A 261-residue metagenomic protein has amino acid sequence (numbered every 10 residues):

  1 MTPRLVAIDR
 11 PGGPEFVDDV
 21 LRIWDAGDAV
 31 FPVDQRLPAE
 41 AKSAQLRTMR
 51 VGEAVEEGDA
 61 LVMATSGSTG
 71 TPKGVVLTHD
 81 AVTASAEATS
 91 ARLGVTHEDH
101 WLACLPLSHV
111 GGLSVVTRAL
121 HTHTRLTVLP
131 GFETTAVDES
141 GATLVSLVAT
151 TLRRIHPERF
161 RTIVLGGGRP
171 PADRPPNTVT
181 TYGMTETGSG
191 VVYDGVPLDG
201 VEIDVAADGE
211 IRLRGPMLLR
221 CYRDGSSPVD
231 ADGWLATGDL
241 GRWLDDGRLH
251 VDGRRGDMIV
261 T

Functional and structural regions predicted by a protein language model:
M1-L37, A103-P106: Conserved AMP-binding/adenylate-forming
T2-L5, A39-A60, S85-A86: Flexible, low-complexity linker/hinge segments
P11, R50-A64, T71, G94-H100: Conserved pre-ATP/AMP-binding loop-to-beta segment of ANL
I23, T65-S68, W101, A119 (+3 more regions): Conserved S/T- and glycine-rich ATP-binding loop of Class I adenylate-forming
R47-V51, V76-I155, V179: AMP-binding/adenylate-forming
D59-E87: Conserved AMP-binding A3 loop
L144-L147, T151-P197, E202-D204: Gly/Ser/Thr-rich phosphate-binding loop
R212-T261: Conserved ATP-binding/catalytic segment of the ANL
